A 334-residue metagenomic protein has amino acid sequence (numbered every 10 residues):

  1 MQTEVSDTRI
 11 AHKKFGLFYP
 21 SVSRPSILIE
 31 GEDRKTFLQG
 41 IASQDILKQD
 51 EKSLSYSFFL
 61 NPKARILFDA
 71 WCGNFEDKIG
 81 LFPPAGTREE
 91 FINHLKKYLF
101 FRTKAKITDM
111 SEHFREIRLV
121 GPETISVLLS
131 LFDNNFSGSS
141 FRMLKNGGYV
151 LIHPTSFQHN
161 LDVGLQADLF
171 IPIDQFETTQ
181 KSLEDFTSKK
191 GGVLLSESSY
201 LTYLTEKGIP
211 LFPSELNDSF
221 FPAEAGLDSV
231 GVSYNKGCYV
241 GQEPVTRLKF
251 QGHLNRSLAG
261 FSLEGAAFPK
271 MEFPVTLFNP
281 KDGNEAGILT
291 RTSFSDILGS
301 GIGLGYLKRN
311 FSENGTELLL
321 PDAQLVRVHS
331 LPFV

Functional and structural regions predicted by a protein language model:
M1-D69, G73: Acidic, proline/glycine-enriched N-terminal capping motif
G16-S21, P25-S26, W71-P210: Acidic, low-complexity central loop/insert segments
L28-R34, L119-I125, S262-K270: Short, surface-exposed ligand-recognition loops at beta-strand->loop->(often short) alpha-helix junctions that present
G31, L81, L119-G121, L169 (+4 more regions): Residue-level signal for inorganic ion chemistry
I41-L47, L95-F101, L183-K189, K249 (+2 more regions): Short, solvent-exposed amphipathic alpha-helical segments in soluble enzyme and RNA/protein-processing domains
D50-L54, N134-Y149, P213, N217 (+3 more regions): Glycine-centered loop/turn motifs
P62, I66, F220, D228-V232 (+2 more regions): Glycine-rich, small/acidic residue-mixed loop/short-helix segments
F170-S262: Anionic-ligand-binding alpha/beta catalytic cores of soluble enzymes and soluble regulatory domains that recognize
